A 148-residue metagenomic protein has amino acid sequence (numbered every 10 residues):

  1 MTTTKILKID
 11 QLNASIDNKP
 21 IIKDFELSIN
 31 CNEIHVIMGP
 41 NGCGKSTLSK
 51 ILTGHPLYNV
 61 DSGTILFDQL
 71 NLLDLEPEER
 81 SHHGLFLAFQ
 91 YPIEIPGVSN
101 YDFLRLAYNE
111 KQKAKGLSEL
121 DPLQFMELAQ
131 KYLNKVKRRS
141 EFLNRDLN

Functional and structural regions predicted by a protein language model:
L7-I9, I22-D24: Conserved structural motif at the start of ABC-family nucleotide-binding domains
V36, S81-Q90: ABC nucleotide-binding domain signature
M38-P40: The feature captures the beta-strand-to-loop junction immediately N-terminal to the Walker
S46-K50: Conserved Walker
T53: Helix-to-loop junction immediately C-terminal to a conserved catalytic motif
T64-R80, N148: ABC ATPase NBD Q-loop/coupling interface
I93-N148: ABC-family P-loop ATPase nucleotide-binding domains
